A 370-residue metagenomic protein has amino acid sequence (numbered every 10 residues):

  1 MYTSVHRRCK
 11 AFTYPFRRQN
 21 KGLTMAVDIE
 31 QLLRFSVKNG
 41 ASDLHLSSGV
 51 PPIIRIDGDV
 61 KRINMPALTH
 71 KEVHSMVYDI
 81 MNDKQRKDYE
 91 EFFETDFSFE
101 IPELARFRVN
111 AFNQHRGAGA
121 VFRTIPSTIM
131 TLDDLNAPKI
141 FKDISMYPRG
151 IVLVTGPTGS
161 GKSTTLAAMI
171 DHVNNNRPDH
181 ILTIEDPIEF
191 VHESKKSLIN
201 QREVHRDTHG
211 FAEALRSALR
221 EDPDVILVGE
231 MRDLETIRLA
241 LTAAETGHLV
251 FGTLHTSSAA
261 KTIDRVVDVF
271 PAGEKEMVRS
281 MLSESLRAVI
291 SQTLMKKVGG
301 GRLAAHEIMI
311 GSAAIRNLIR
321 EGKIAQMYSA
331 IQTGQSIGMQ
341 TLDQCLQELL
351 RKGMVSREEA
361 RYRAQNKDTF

Functional and structural regions predicted by a protein language model:
R7-T24: Short, Lys/Arg-enriched N-terminal segments with co-localized hydrophobic residues within the first ~10-30 amino acids
G22-F370: Short, flexible helix-loop junctions that flank or precede catalytic/ligand sites
